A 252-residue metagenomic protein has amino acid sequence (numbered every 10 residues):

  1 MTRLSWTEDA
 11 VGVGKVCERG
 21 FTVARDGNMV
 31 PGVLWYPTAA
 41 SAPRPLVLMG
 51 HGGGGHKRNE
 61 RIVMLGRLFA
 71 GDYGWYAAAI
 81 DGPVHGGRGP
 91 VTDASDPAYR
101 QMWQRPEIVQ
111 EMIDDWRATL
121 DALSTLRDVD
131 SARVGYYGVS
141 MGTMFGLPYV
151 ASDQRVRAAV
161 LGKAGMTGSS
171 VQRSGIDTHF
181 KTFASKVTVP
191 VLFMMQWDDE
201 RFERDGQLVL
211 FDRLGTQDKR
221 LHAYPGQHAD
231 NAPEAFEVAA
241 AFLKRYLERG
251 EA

Functional and structural regions predicted by a protein language model:
M1-A42: N-terminal cap/lid segment of alpha/beta-hydrolase-fold proteins
A42-G52: Short beta-strand element of the alpha/beta-hydrolase
L46, G71-P83: A fold-wide structural signal in alpha/beta-hydrolase
G54-R67, A78, G82: The serine-hydrolase catalytic nucleophile loop
S95-R127: Alpha/beta-hydrolase active-site loop
D114-F180, K186: Primarily recognizes the serine-hydrolase "nucleophile elbow" in alpha/beta-hydrolase and SGNH/GDSL folds
S169-A223: The feature captures the conserved acid-bearing segment of alpha/beta-hydrolase catalytic domains
T216-A252: C-terminal catalytic histidine-bearing segment of alpha/beta-hydrolase fold enzymes
